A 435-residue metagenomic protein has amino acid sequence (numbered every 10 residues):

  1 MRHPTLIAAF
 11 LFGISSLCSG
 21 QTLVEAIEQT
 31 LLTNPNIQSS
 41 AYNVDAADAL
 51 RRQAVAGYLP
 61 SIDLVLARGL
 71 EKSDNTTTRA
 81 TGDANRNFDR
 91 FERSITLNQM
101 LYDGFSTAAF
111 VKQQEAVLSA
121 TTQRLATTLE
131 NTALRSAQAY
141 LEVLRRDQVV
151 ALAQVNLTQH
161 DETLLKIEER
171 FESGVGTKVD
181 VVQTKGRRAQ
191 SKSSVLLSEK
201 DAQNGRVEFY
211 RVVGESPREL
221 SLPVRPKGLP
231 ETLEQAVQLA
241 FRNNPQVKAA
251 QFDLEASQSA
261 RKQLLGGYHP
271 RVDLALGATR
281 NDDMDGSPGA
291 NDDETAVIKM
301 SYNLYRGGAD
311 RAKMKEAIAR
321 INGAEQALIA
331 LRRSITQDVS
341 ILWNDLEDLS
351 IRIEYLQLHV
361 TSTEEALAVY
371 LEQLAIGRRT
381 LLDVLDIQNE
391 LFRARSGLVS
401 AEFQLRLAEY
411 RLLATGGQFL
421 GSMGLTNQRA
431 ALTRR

Functional and structural regions predicted by a protein language model:
M1-I7: Bacterial N-terminal signal peptides that target proteins for export
I7, G397-R435: Acidic, low-complexity, intrinsically disordered peripheral segments
L11, C18-A67, S73, M100-L101 (+8 more regions): Bacterial Sec-pathway N-terminal export signals of envelope proteins
I27, S94-T96, Y140, V297-K299 (+1 more regions): Membrane-embedded beta-strand positions in outer-membrane beta-barrel channels/transporters
Q38, S61-D83, N87-F88, N98-T127 (+5 more regions): Small/polar (Gly/Ser/Thr/Ala-rich) solvent-exposed segments that form structured loops/beta-strands/short helices used
R90-E92, Q138, Q183, R271 (+1 more regions): Transmembrane beta-barrel architecture of outer-membrane proteins
T128-R242, D253, L342-D345, L349 (+3 more regions): Periplasmic alpha-helical coiled-coil/stalk elements that build and connect Gram-negative outer-membrane
F171-V175, L374-R378, T415: A short glycine-centered flexible hinge/capping loop motif at secondary-structure junctions
